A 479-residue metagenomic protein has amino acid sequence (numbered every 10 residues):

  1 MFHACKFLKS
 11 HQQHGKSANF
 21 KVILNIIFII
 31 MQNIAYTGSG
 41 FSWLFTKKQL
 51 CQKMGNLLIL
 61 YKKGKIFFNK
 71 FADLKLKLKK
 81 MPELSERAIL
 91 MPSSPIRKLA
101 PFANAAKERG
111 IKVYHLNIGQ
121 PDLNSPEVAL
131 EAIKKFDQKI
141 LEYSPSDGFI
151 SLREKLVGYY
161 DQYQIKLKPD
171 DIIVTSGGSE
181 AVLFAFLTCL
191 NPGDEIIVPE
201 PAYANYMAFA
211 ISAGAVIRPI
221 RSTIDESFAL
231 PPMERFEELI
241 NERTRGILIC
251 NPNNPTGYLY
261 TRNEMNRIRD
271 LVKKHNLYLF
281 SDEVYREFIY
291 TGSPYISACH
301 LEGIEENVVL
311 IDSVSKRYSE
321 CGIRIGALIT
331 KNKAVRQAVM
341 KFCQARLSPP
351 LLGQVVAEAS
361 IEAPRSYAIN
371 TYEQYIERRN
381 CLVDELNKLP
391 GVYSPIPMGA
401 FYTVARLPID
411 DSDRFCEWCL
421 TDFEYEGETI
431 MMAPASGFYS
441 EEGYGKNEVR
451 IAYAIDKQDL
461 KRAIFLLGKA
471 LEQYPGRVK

Functional and structural regions predicted by a protein language model:
A4, Q12-A18, I34-T37, A72: Short hydrophobic alpha-helical segments enriched in small aliphatic residues
I26-I34, G40, K48: Short, composition-biased linear "edge" segments at structural boundaries
L57-L58: Compositionally biased, intrinsically disordered low-complexity segments enriched in Pro/Arg/Gln/His
K70-L84, A88, P92-S94, L99-K112 (+2 more regions): PLP-dependent class I/II
Y143-S176: Conserved N-terminal alpha-helix of the aminotransferase class I/II PLP-enzyme fold
